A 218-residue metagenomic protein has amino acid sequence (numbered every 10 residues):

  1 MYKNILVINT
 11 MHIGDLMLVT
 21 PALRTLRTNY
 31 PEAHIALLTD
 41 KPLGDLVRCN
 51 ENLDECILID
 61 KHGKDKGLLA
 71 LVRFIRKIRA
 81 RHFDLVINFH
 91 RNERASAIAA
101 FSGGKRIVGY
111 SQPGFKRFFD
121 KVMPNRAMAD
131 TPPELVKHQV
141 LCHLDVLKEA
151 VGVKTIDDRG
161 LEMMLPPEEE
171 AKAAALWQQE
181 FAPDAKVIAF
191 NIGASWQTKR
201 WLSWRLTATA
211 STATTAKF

Functional and structural regions predicted by a protein language model:
M1-F218: Catalytic machinery of carbohydrate-active enzymes, primarily nucleotide-sugar-dependent glycosyltransferases
